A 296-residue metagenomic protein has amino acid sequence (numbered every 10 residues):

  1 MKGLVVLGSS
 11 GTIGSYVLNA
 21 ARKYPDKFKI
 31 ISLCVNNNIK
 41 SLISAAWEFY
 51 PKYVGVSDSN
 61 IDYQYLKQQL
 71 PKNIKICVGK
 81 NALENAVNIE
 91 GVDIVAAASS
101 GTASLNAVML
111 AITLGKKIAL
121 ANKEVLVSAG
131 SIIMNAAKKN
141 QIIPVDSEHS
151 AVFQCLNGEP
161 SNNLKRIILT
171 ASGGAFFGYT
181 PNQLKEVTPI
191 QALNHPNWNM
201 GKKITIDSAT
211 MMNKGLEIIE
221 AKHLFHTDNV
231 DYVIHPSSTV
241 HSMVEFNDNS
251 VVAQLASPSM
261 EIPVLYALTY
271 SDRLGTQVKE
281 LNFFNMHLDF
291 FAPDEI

Functional and structural regions predicted by a protein language model:
M1-I296: Catalytic, metal-anchored helix/loop core of enzyme active sites in primary metabolism
